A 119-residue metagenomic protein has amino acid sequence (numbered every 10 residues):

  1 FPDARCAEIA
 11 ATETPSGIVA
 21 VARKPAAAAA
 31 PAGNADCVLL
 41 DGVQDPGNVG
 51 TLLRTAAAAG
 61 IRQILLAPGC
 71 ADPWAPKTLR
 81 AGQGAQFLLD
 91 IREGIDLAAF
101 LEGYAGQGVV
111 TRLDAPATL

Functional and structural regions predicted by a protein language model:
P2-A7, V21, P25-P116: RNA substrate-binding interface of SAM-dependent RNA methyltransferases
E13: Glycine/small-residue-rich phosphate/adenosyl-binding loop
S16-I18: Change "...and in nucleic-acid phosphodiester-cleaving endonucleases..." to "...and in nucleic-acid processing enzymes
